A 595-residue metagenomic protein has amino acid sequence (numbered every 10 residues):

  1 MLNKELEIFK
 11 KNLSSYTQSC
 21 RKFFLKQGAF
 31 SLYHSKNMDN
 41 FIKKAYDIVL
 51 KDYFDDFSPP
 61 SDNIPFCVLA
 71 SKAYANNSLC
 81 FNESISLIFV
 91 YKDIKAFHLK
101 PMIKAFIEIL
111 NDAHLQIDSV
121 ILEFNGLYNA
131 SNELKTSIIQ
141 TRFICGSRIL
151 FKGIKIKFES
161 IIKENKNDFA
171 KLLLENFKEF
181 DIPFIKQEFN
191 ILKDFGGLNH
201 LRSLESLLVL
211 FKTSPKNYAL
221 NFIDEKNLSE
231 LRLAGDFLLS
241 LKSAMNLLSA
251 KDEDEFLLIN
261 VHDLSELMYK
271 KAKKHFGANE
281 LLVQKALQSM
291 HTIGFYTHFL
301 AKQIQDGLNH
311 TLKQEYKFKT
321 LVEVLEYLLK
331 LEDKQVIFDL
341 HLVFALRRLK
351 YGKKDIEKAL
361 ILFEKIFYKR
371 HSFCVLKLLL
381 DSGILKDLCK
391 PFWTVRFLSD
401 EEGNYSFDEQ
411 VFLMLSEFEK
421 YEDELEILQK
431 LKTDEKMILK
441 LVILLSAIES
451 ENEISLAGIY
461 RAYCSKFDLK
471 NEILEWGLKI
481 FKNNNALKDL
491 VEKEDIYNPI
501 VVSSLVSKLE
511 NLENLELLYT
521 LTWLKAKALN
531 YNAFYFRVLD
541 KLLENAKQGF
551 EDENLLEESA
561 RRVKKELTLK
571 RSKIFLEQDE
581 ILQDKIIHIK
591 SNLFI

Functional and structural regions predicted by a protein language model:
M1-V68: Helical scaffold of the NTase/Pol beta-like nucleotidyltransferase catalytic core
K22-H34, P183-K193, E315, G352 (+2 more regions): Active-site flanking loop/helix segments enriched in acidic
S35-K43, V49, S58-S61, L99-K152 (+4 more regions): Conserved catalytic core of two-metal-ion nucleotidyltransferases
K43-K95, K100: Active-site nucleotide-donor binding segment shared across nucleotidyl transfer reactions
C67-A73, E83-S84, L201, L241 (+5 more regions): His-Asp-centered metal-binding catalytic motifs of divalent-metal-dependent phosphohydrolases/nucleases
V120-R142, Q187, D400-E401, E424-D434 (+2 more regions): Histidine/acidic-rich helix-loop-helix segments that form or flank divalent-metal centers in metalloenzyme catalytic
E164-I304, E435, S450: Conserved nucleotidyltransferase catalytic core and NTase-mimicking acidic/glycine-rich helix/loop elements in nucleic
E266, L287-Q303, G307, E510-E513 (+1 more regions): Regulatory modules associated with amino-acid/nitrogen control
